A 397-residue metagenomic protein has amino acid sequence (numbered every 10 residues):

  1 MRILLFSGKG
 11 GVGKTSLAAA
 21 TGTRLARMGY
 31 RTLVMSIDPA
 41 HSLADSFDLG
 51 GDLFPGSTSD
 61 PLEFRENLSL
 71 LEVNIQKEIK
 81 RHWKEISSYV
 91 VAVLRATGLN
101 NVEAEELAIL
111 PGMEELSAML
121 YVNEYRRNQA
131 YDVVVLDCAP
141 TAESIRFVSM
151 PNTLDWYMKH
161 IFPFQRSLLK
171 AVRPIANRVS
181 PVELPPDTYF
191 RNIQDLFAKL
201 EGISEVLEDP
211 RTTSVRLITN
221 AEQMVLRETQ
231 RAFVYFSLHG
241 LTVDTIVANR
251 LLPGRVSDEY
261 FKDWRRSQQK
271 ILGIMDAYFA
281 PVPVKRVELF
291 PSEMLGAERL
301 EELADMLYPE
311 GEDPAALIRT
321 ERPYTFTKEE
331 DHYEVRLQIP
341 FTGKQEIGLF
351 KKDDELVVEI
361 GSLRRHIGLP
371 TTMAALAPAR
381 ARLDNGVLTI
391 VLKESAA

Functional and structural regions predicted by a protein language model:
M1-V12, S16-E201: Nucleotide-state-sensitive switch-loop elements of NTP-binding domains
N74, L369-A374: A short, sequence-level motif marking secondary-structure junctions
F197-K344, V357, L363-R364, G368 (+1 more regions): C-terminal lobe/tail of nucleotide-utilizing enzymes
K328, K351-K352, L383: Generic beta-strand structural signal
Q345, M373-A396: Beta-rich strand-turn-strand
E346-D354: Extended Gly/Ser/Thr-rich low-complexity repeat segments, especially those forming or decorating extracellular
